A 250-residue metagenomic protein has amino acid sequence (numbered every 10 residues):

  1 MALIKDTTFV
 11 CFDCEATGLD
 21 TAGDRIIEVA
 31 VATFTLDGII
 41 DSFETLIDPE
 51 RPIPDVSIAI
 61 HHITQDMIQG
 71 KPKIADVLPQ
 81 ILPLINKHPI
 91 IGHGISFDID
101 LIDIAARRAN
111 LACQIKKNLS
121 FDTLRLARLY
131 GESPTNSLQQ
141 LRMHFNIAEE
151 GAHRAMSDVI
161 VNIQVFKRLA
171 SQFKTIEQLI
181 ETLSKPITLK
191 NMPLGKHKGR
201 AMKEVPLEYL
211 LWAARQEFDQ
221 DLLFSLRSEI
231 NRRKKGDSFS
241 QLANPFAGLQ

Functional and structural regions predicted by a protein language model:
M1-I4, K167-Q250: Acidic two-metal-ion nuclease catalytic site recognized across multiple nuclease folds, prominently DnaQ/RNase D-T
M1-K117, G131-H153: Conserved non-catalytic scaffold segment of RNase H-like nuclease domains
F12, F121, S157: Active-site flanking residues adjacent to catalytic metal/cofactor-binding acidic residues
P72-A75, A152-V161, R227-I230: Short linear loop/turn motifs
P89-A106, L126-K198: Acidic, Mg2+-coordinating catalytic module of metal-dependent nucleases/exonucleases that use a two-metal-ion mechanism
I115-A127: A short, structured active-site edge motif that brings together acidic residues
